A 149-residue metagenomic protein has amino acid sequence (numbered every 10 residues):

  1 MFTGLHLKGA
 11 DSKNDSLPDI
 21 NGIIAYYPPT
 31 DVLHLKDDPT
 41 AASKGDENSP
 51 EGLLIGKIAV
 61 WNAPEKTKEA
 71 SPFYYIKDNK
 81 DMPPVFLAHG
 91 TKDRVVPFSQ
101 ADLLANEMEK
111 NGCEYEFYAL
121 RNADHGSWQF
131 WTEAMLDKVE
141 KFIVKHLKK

Functional and structural regions predicted by a protein language model:
M1-T40: Primarily recognizes the serine-hydrolase "nucleophile elbow" in alpha/beta-hydrolase and SGNH/GDSL folds
L17-N21, N79-V85, N111-C113: Short, proline-enriched alpha-helix->beta-strand connector loops that line the catalytic pocket of alpha/beta-hydrolase
H34-K77: Mobile cap/lid helix-loop segments that gate and shape the active-site cleft of serine hydrolases
F86-H89, D93: Short beta-strand/loop motif that positions the catalytic acidic residue of the alpha/beta-hydrolase fold
R94-L103: Conserved alpha/beta-hydrolase "acid-adjacent" motif
E109-H125: Catalytic histidine neighborhood in serine/cysteine hydrolases with alpha/beta-hydrolase-type architecture
A123-E133: Catalytic histidine-centered segment of alpha/beta-hydrolase-like enzymes
T132-K149: Catalytic active-site module of serine/aspartate enzymes centered on a nucleophile-bearing elbow/loop
